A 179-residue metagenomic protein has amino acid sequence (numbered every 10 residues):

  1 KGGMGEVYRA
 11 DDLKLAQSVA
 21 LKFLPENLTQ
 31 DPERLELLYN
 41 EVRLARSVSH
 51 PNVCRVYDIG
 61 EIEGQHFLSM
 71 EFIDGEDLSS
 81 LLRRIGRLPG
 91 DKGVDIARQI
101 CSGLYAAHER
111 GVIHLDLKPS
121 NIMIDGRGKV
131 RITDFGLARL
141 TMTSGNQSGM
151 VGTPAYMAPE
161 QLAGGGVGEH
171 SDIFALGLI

Functional and structural regions predicted by a protein language model:
K1-I179: Conserved ATP-binding/catalytic core of the eukaryotic-like protein kinase fold, especially serine/threonine kinases
